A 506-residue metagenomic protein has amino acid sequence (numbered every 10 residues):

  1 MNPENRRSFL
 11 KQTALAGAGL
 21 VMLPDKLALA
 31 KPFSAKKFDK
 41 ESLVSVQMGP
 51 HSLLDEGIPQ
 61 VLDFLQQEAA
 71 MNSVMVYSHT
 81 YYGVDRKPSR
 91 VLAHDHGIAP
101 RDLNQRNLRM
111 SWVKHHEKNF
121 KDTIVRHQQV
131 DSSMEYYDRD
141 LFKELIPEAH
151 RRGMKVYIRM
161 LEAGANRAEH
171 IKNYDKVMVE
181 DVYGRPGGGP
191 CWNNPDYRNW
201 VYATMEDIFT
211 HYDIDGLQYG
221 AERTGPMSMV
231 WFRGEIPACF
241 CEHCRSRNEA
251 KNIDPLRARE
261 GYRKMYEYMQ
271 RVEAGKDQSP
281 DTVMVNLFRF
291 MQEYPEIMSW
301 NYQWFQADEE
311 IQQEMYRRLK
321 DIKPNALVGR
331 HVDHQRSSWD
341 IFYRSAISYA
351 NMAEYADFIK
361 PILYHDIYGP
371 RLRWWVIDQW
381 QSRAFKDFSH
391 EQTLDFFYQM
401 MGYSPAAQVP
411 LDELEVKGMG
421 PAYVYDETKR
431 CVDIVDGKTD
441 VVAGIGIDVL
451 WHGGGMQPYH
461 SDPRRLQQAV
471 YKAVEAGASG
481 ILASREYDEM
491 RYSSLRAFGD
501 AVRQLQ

Functional and structural regions predicted by a protein language model:
N2, S8-A30: N-terminal export signals
P24-S45: C-terminal segment of N-terminal export signals and the immediately downstream linker at the start of the mature
M48, H115-H116, T123-I124, Q128-S132 (+4 more regions): Active-site-adjacent "subsite" loops/lids of carbohydrate-active enzymes
Q60-G83, H211-I214, E475-G480: Catalytic domains of carbohydrate-active enzymes, especially glycoside hydrolases
M71-M134: Aromatic-lined carbohydrate-binding/catalytic grooves of carbohydrate-active enzymes
Y157-A165, Q218-G220, Y262-Y266, F305-I341 (+1 more regions): Aromatic-lined carbohydrate-recognition surfaces of secreted/lumenal glycan-active proteins
F290, P295, A326-W339, T393-E415 (+1 more regions): Active-site clefts of carbohydrate-active enzymes
A356-P370, K417-R430, T439-D500: Substrate-binding cleft of secreted/luminal carbohydrate-active enzymes
